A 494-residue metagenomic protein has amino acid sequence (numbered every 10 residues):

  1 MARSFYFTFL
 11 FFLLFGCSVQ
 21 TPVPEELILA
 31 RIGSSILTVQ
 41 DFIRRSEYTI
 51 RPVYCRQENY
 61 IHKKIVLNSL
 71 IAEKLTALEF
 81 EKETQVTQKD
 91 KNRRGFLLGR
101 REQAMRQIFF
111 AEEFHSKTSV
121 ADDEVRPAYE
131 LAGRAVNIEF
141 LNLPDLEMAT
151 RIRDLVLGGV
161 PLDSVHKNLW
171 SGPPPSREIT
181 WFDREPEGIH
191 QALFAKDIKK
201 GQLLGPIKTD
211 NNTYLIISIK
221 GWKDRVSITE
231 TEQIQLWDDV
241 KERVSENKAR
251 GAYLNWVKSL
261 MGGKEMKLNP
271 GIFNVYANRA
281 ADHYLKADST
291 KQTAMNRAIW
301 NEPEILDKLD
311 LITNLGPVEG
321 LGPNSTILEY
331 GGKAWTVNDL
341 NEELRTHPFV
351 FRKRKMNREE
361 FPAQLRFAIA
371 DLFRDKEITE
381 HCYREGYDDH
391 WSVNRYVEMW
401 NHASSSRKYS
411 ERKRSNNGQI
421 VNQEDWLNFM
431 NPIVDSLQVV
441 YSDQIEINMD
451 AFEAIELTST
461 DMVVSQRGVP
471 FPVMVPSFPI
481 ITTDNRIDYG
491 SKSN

Functional and structural regions predicted by a protein language model:
A2-L10: Sec-dependent signal peptide recognition, specifically the positively charged N-region followed immediately by
L14-G16: C-terminal motif of bacterial Sec signal peptides marking the signal peptidase cleavage site
S18-A104, T313-V421, N494: N-terminal targeting/tethering segments
I28-L29, I65, K117-P144, I189-Q233 (+5 more regions): Proteostasis/folding factors centered on peptidyl-prolyl cis-trans isomerases
V39-E47, K63-N68, A72, A77 (+21 more regions): Extracytoplasmic/secreted envelope proteins and their assembly/folding machinery, especially bacterial periplasmic
C55-Y60, K91, T150-F194, G205-N211 (+10 more regions): Peptidyl-prolyl cis-trans isomerase
K91-N137: Surface-exposed, polar helix/loop patches in the mature regions of secreted/periplasmic/lumenal proteins that form
G95-F96, Q202-P206, E232, K241-T326: Preference for long, solvent-exposed alpha-helical segments and helix-linker "stalks"
